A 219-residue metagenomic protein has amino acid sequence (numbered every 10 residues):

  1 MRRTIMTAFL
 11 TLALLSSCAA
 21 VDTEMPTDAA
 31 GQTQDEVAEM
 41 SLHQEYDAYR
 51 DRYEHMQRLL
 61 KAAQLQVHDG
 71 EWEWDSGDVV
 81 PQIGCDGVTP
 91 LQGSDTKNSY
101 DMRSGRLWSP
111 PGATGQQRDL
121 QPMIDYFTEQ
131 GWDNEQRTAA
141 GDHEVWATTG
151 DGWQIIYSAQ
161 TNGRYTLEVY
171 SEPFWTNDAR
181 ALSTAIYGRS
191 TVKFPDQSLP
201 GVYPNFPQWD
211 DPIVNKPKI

Functional and structural regions predicted by a protein language model:
M1-L10: N-terminal export and membrane-targeting signals
R2-R3, Q44-D51, P111, G115: Conserved aromatic-histidine-acidic binding/catalytic patches
R2-R3, W74-T89, Q136-T161: Ser/Thr-rich, low-complexity intrinsically disordered terminal regions
L14-S17: C-terminal motif of bacterial Sec signal peptides marking the signal peptidase cleavage site
A19-D22: Bacterial signal peptide processing site
D28-Q44, A48-R103, Q197, I213-I219: Compositionally biased P/S/T/G-rich terminal and signal peptide-adjacent segments that lie outside catalytic cores
T96-H143: Long, charged/polar, surface-exposed segments that mediate recognition or autoinhibition
Q160-I219: Extracellularly exposed regions in secreted/surface proteins, prominently low-complexity, repeat-rich
